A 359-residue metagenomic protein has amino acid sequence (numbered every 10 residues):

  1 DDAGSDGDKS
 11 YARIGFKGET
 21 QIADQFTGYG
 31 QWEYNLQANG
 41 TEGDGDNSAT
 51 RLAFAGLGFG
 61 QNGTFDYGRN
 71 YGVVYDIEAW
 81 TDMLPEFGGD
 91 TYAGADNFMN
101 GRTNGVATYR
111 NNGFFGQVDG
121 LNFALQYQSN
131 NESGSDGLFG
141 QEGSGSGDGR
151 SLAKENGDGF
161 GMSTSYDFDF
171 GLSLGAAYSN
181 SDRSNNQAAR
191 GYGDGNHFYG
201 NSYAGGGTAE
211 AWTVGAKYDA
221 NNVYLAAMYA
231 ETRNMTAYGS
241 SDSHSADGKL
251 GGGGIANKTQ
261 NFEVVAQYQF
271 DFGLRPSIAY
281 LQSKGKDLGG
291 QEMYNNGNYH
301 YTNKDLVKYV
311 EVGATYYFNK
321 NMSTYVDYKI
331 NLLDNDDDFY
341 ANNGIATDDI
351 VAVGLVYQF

Functional and structural regions predicted by a protein language model:
D1-E132, N156, S165-D169: Outer membrane beta-barrel
D2-A12, S48-R51, G101-G105, N156-F160 (+4 more regions): Residues that define the transmembrane beta-barrel architecture of outer-membrane proteins
I14-F16, A53-A55, A107-Y109, F123 (+7 more regions): Membrane-embedded beta-strands of outer-membrane beta-barrel proteins, especially the hydrophobic/small aromatic
G18-T20, L57-F59, N111-G113, Y166-F168 (+5 more regions): Residue-level signature of outer-membrane beta-barrel architecture
I22-G28, Q61-F65, G116-F123, F170-A176 (+5 more regions): Repeated loop/turn-to-beta-strand initiation elements of outer-membrane beta-barrel proteins
Y34-A38, Y71-V73, Y127-N131, Y178-D182 (+5 more regions): Transmembrane beta-strands of outer-membrane beta-barrel pores
A107, Y316-F318, A346-F359: Outer-membrane beta-barrel "beta-signal"
E155-V312: Detector for outer-membrane/organellar transmembrane beta-barrel domains, recognizing the amphipathic beta-strand
